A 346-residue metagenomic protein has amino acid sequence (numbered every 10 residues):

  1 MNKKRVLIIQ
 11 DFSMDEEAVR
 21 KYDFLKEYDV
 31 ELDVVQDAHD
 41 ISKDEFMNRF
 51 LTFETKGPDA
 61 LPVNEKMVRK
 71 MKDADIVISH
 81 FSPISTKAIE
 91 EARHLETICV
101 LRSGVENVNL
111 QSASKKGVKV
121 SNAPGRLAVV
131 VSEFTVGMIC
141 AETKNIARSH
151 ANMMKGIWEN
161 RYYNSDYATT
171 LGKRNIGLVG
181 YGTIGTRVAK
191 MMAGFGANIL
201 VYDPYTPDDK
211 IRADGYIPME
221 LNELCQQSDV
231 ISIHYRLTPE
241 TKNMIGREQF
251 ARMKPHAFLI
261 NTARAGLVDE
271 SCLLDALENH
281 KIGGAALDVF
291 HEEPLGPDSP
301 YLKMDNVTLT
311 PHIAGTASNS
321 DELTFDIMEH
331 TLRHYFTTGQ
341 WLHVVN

Functional and structural regions predicted by a protein language model:
M1-I76: N-terminal glycine-/charge-rich "phosphate-binding" loop or analogous flexible N-terminal tail
M1-K3, S114, N122-E133, H291-N346: C-terminal helix-to-coil terminal segments
K3, L95, G172-N175, H256: Phosphate-coordination loops involved in phosphoryl transfer and adenosine-cofactor binding
D37-K43, F195-I211: NAD(P)-binding Rossmann-fold cofactor-contacting core
F81: Short His-centered aromatic/hydrophobic patch
K116, A123-N175, R187-K190: Phosphate-binding beta-alpha-beta segment of Rossmann-like dinucleotide-binding domains, i.e., the NAD(P)
I184: Hydrophobic/small residue at the entry helix of a nucleotide-binding pocket
T206-P300: Rossmann-like adenosine-cofactor binding region
